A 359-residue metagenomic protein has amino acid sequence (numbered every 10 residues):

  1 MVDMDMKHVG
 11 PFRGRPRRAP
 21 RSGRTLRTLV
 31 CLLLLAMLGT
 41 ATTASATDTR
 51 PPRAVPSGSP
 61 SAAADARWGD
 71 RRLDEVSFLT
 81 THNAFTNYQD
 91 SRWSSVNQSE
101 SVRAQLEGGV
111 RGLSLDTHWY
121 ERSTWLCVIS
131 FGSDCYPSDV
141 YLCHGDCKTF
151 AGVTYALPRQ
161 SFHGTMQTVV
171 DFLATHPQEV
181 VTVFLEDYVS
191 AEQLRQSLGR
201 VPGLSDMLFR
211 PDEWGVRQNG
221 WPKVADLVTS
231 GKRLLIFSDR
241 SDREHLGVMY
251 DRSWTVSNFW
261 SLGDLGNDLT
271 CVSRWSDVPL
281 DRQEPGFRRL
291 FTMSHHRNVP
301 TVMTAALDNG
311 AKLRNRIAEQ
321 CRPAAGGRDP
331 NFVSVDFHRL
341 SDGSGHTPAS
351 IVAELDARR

Functional and structural regions predicted by a protein language model:
D3-D5: Intrinsic-disorder-associated, low-complexity terminal segments enriched in Asp/Asn/His/Tyr and depleted of Lys/Arg
K7-G10, G14-D48, D116: Secretory targeting and sorting signals
P52-R359: Catalytic cores of phosphodiester-bond hydrolases, prominently lipid phosphodiesterases
